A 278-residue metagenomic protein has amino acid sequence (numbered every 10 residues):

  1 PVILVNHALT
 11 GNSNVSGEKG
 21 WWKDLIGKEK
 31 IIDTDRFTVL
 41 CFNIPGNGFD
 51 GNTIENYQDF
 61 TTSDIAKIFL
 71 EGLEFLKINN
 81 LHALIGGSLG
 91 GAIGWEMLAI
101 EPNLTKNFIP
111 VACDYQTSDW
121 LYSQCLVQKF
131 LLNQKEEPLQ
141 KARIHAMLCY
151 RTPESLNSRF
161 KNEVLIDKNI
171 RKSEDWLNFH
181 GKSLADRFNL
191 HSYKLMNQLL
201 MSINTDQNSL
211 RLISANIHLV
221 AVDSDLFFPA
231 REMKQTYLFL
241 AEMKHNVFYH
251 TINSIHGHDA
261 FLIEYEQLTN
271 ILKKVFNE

Functional and structural regions predicted by a protein language model:
P1-F49: N-terminal cap/lid subdomain of alpha/beta-hydrolase-fold enzymes
S63-H82: Conserved acidic catalytic loop of the alpha/beta-hydrolase fold
N80-D119: Conserved hydrolase catalytic core segment
L104-S183: Alpha/beta-hydrolase-fold enzymes
F179, S192-S209: Active-site nucleophile elbow and catalytic-triad environment of alpha/beta-hydrolase enzymes
I213, L219-A221: Short beta-strand/loop motif that positions the catalytic acidic residue of the alpha/beta-hydrolase fold
L226-E232: Conserved alpha/beta-hydrolase "acid-adjacent" motif
Q235-E278: Catalytic active-site module of serine/aspartate enzymes centered on a nucleophile-bearing elbow/loop
